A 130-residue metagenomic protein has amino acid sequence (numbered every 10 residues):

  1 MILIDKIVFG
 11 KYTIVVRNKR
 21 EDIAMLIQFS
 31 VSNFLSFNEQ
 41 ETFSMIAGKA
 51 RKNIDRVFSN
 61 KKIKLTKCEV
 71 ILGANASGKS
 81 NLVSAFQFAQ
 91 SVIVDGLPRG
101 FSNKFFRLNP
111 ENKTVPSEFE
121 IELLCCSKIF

Functional and structural regions predicted by a protein language model:
M1-I2, K6, K11-R17, E21: Short, positively charged and aromatic/hydrophobic N-terminal segments
R17-Q87: Pre-Walker A-like glycine/lysine-rich segment at the N-terminus of P-loop NTPase domains
K64, E69-V70, A74, V83-F130: Conserved P-loop NTP-binding catalytic core
